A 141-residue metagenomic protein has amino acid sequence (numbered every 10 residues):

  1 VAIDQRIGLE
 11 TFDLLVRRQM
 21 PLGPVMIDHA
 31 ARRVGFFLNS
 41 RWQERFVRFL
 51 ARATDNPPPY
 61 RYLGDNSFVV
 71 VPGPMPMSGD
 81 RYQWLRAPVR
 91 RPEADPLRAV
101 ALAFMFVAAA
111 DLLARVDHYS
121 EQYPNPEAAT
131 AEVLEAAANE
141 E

Functional and structural regions predicted by a protein language model:
V1-A31, S40-E44, P76, D80 (+2 more regions): Signature for HUH/AEP ssDNA processing cores
R32, S67: Residues that flank catalytic or metal-binding motifs in active/ligand-binding sites
N39-N66: Helical (often loop-to-helix) elements that flank the catalytic cores of nucleotide-handling enzymes
V70-G73: Contiguous ligand/interfacial binding patches
